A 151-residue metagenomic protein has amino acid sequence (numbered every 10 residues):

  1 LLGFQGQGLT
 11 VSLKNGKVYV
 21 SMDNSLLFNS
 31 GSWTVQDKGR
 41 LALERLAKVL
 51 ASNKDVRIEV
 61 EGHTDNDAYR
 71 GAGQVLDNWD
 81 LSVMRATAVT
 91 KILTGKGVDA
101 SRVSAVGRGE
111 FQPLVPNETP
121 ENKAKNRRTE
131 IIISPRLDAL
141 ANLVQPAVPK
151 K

Functional and structural regions predicted by a protein language model:
L1-N15, Y19-S21: Extracellular/lumenal/periplasmic "stalk" regions immediately C-terminal to a signal peptide or transmembrane helix
L2, K48, K91: Surface-exposed charge patches
F4-G6, N24-L26, L41: Long, amphipathic, non-transmembrane alpha-helical coiled-coil-like segments that mediate oligomerization/assembly
Q5-V11, L43-S52: Short amphipathic alpha-helices and their capping/turn segments at secondary-structure boundaries
L9, V18, V56-I58, V103 (+1 more regions): Conserved beta-strand core positions
S12-K14, S21, E59-E61, V106 (+1 more regions): Solvent-exposed beta-strand sheet faces enriched in polar/charged residues
L27-L41, R45, N53, H63-K151: Periplasmic OmpA-like peptidoglycan-binding domain that tethers envelope proteins to the cell wall
